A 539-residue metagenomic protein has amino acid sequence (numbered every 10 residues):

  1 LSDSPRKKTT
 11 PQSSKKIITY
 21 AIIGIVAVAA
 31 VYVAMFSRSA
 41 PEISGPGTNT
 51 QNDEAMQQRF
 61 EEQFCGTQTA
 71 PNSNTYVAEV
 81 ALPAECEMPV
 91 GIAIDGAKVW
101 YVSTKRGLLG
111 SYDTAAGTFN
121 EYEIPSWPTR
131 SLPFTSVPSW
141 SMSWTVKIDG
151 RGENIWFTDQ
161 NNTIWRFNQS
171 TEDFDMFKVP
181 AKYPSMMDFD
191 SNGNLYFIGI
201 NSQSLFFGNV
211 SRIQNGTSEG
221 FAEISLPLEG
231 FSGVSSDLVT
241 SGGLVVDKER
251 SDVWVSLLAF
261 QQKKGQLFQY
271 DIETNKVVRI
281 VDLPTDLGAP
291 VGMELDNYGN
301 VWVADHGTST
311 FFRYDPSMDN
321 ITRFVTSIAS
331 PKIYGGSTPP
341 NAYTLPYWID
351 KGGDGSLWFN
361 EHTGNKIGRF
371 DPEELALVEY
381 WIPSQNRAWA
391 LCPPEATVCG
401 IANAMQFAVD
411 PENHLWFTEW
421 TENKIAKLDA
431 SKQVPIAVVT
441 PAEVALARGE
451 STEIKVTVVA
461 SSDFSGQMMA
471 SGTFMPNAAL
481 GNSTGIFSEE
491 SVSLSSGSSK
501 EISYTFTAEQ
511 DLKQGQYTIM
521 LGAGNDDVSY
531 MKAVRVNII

Functional and structural regions predicted by a protein language model:
L1-T48, L521, I539: Secretory targeting signatures
R59-E62, A78-A81, N120-W127, D175-V179 (+4 more regions): Beta-propeller fold detector
E62-C86: A short helix->beta-strand "capping" segment at the edge of beta-propeller domains
P83-G96, P128-R151, P180-N192, I198 (+4 more regions): Beta-rich, blade/repeat-based domains predominating in secreted/periplasmic proteins but also intracellular
W100-R106, S139-S141, I155-N161, L195-S204 (+6 more regions): Conserved beta-strand positions in repeat-built beta-propeller and related beta-rich domains
D113-G117, F167-E172, I213-S218, D271-N275 (+3 more regions): Short loop/turn segments that connect beta-strands within beta-propeller blades
E395-V434: Blade-level signature of beta-propeller repeat domains, shared across WD40, Kelch, NHL, RCC1 and BNR/Asp-box propellers
K432-I539: Long beta-sheet-rich domains in secretory-pathway and surface-associated proteins
